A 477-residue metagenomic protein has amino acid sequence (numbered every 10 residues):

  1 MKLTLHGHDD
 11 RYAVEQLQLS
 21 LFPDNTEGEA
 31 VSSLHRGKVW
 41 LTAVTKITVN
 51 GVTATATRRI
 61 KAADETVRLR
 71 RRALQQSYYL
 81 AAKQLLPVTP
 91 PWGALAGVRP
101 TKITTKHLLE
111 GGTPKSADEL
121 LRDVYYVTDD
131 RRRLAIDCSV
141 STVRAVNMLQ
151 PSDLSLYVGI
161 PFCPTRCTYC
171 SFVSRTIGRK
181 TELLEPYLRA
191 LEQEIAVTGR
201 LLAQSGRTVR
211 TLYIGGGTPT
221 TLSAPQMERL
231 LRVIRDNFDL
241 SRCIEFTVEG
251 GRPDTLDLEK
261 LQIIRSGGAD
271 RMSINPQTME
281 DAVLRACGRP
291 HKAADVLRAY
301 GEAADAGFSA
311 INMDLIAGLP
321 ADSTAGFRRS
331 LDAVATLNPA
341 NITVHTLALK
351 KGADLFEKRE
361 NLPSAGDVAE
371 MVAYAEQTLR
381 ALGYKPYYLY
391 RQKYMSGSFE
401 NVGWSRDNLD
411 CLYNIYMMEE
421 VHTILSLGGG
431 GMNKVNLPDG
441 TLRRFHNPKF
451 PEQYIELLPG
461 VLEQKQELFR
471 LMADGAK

Functional and structural regions predicted by a protein language model:
M1-G112, L191, D407-K477: Radical SAM enzyme core and accessory elements
A43-T45, V158, I274: Short beta-strand motif preference
R59-V67, G111-K115, L201-R207, R242 (+1 more regions): Short, glycine- and charge-enriched coil/turn segments that flank and shape catalytic ligand pockets
L85-W92, L109-L156: N-terminal [4Fe-4S]-dependent radical SAM core
D153, C243, E420: Conserved catalytic motifs of the protein kinase core domain
D153-L188: Canonical Radical SAM [4Fe-4S] cluster-binding loop centered on the CxxxCxxC motif and its immediate flanking residues
S174-Y374: Conserved non-cysteine loop/helix-boundary elements of the Radical SAM core domain that shape
G352-L427: A C-terminal junction/extension of Radical SAM enzymes
